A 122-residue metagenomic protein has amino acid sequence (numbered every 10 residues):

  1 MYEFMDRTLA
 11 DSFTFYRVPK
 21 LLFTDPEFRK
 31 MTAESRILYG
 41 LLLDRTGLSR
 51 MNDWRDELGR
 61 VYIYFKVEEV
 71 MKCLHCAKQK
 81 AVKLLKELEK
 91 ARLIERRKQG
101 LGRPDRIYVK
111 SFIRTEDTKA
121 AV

Functional and structural regions predicted by a protein language model:
M1-F65: Short recognition helix of helix-turn-helix/winged-helix DNA-binding domains
Y2-F4, I113-V122: Charged low-complexity intrinsically disordered patches
F23, V70, R103, R114-E116: Generic "edge-of-domain/loop-turn" microfeature
L42, K110-F112: Generic beta-structure capping elements
T46-V109: Winged helix-turn-helix DNA-binding recognition segment
